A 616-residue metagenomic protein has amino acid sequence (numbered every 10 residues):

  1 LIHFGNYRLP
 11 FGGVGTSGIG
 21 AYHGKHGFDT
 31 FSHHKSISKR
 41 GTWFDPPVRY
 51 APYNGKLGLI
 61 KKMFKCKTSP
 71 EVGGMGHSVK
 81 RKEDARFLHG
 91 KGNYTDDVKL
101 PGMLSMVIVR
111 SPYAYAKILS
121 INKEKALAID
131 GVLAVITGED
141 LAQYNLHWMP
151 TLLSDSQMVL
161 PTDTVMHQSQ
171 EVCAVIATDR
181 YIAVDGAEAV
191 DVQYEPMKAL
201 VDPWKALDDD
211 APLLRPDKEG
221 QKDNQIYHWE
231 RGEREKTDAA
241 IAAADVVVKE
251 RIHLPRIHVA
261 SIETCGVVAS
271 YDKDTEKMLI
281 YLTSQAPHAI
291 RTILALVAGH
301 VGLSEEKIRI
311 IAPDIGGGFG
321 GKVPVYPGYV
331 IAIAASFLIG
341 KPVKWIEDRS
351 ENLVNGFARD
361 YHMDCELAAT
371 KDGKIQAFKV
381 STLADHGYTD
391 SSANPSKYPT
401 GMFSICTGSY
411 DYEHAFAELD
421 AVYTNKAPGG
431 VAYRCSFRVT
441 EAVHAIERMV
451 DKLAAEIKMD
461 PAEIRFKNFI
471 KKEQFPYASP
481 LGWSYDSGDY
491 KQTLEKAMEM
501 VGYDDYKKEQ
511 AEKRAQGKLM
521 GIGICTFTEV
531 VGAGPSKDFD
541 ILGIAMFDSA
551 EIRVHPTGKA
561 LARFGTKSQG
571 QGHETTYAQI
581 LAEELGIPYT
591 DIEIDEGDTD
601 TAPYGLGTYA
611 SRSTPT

Functional and structural regions predicted by a protein language model:
L1-V48, L353: C-terminal core of ALDH-fold dehydrogenases
P70-K222, E250, G328, G534: Flexible, low-hydrophobicity surface segments
H77, E83-R86, T151, D223-V267 (+4 more regions): Glycine-rich loop/linker segments at domain edges
I108-G138, A174-Q193, V267-I339, P395-T407 (+7 more regions): Alpha-helical support elements that line or immediately flank enzyme active sites and cofactor-binding pockets
I136-Q170, W204-P216, Q285, A289 (+7 more regions): Short, surface-exposed loop/turn segments at secondary-structure boundaries that line and modulate
G138, E305-P313, G340-S350, Q376-S381 (+5 more regions): Beta-strand segments within the central parallel beta-sheet cores of soluble alpha/beta enzyme folds
E171, A177-D179, F337-G387: Phosphate/diphosphate-binding loops
P212-G299, K471-K559: Helix-loop-helix junctions that connect adjacent transmembrane helices in secondary transporters/permeases, recognized
